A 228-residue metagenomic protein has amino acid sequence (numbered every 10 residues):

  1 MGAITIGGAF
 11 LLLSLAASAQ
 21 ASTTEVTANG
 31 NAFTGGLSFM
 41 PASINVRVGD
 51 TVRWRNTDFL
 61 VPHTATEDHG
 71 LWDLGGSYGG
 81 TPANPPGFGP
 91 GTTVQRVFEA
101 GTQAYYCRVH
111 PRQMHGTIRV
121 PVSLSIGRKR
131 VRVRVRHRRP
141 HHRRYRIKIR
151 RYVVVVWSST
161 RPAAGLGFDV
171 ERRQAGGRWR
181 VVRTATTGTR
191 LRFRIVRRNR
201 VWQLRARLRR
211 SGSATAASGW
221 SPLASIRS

Functional and structural regions predicted by a protein language model:
M1-I6: Bacterial N-terminal signal peptides that target proteins for export
G7-A9, V26-T27, T187: Intrinsically disordered, low-complexity repeat segments enriched in small/polar residues
A9-A19: C-terminal segment of classical bacterial N-terminal signal peptides
A16, Q113, S225-I226: Short hotspots in intrinsically disordered terminal tails
A16-S18, D50, T215: N-terminal low-complexity, intrinsically disordered patches enriched in charged
Q20-R151, G176: Extracytoplasmic copper-binding redox domains, predominantly the cupredoxin/blue-copper superfamily
V122-S228: Low-complexity, Ser/Thr/Pro-rich intrinsically disordered linker/stalk segments at domain junctions
